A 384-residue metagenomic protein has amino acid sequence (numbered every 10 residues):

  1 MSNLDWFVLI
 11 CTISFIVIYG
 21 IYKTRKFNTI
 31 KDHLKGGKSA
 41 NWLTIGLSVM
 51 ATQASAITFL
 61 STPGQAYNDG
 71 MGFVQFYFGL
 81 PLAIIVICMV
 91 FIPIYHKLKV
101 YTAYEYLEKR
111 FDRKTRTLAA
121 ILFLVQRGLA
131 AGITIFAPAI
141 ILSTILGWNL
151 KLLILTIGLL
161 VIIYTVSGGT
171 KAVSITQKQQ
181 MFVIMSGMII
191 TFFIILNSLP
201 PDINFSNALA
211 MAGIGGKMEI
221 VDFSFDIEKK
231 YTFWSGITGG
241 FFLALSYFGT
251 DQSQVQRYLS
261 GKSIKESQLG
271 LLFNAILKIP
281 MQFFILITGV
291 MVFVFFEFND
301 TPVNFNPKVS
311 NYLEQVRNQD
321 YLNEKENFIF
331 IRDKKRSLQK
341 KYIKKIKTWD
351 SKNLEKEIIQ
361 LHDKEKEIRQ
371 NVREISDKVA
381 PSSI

Functional and structural regions predicted by a protein language model:
M1, K38, S61-Q75, F182-I384: Loop-to-helix junctions at membrane interfaces in multi-pass transport proteins
M1-F59, G168, G187-I190: Membrane-interface "cap" regions at the ends of multi-pass membrane proteins
L4-T12, L43-T44, Q75-G79, T115-L118 (+4 more regions): Alpha-helical transmembrane segments of integral membrane proteins
F7, S14-R25, I85-P93, G128 (+6 more regions): Structural signature of transmembrane alpha-helix termini at the membrane-water interface
I16, A51, M71-V166, M218 (+2 more regions): Helix-loop-helix module between adjacent transmembrane segments
K23-A40, S61-G79, V86-T115, Q256-G270 (+1 more regions): Flexible loop linkers connecting adjacent transmembrane helices in multi-pass alpha-helical membrane transporters
A40-V49, R110-L118, Q180-I194: Small-residue-rich segments of transmembrane alpha-helices in multi-pass membrane proteins, especially helix faces
